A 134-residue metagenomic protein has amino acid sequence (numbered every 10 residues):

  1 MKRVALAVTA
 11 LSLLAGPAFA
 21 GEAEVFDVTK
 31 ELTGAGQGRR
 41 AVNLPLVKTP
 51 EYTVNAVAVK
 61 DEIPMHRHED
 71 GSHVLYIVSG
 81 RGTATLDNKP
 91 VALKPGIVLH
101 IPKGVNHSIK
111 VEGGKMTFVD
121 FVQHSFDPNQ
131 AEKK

Functional and structural regions predicted by a protein language model:
R3-V4, G16-A56, Q130-K134: A short, N-terminal "cap"/entry segment at the start of jelly-roll beta-barrel domains of the cupin/DSBH fold
T9-P17: Hydrophobic core
L46, P64-E69, K110-V111: Short histidine-centered beta-strand/loop micro-motifs that create catalytic or ligand/metal-coordination sites
T53-E69: Conserved short histidine dyad/triad with adjacent acidic residue
V59, D70-A84: Short, conserved beta-strand element in jelly-roll/cupin
E62, R81-T83, P90, N106 (+1 more regions): Structural motif
K89-K103: Short acidic-glycine-tyrosine-enriched beta hairpin
K103-N129: Ligand-binding loop in jelly-roll beta-barrel domains
